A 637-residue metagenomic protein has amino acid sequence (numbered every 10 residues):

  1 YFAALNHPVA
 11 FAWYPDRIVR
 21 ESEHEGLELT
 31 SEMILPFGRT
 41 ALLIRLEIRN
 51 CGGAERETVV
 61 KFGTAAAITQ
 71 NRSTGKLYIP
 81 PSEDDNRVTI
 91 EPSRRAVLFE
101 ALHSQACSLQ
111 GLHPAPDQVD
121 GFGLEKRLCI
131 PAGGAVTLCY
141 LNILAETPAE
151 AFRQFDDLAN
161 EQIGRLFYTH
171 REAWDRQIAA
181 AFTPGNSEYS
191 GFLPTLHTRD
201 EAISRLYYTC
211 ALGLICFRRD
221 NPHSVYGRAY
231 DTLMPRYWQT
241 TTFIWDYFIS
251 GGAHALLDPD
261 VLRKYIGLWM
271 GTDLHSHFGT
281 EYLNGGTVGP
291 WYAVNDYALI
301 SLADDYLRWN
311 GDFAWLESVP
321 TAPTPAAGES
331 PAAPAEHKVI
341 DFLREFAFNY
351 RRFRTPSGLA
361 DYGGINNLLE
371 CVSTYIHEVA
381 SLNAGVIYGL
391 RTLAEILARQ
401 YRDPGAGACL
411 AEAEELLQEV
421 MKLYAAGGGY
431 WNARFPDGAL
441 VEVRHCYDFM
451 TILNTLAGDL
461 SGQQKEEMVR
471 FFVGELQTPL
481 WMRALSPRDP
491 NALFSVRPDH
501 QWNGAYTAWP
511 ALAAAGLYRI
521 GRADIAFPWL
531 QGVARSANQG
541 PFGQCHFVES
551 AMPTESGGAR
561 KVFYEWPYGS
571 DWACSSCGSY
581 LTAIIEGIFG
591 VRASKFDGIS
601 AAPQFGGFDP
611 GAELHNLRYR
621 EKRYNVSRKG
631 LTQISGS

Functional and structural regions predicted by a protein language model:
F2-E32, L512, G516-S637: Non-catalytic C-terminal accessory modules of carbohydrate-active enzymes
P8, E32-I34, L128, A439 (+2 more regions): Outer-membrane beta-barrel proteins
E28-L29, I34-T240, F313-F348, L397-R399 (+1 more regions): Acidic/polar, glycine-enriched structural segments that form the non-catalytic walls/loops of the carbohydrate-binding
N50, T240-L359, A380-I387, G504-A514 (+4 more regions): Aromatic-rich carbohydrate-recognition surfaces in CAZymes
P194-S204, N221-H223, H254-G267, L307-R344 (+5 more regions): Structural helix-adjacent loops and short alpha-helical linkers that scaffold large soluble proteins
H197-T241, K264-N284, I340, R344-H377 (+3 more regions): Extended glycan-interaction surfaces of carbohydrate-active proteins
T242, T374-Y388, G405-A408, E412 (+2 more regions): Short, contiguous, pocket-lining structural segments that sit at or immediately flank catalytic/ligand-binding sites
G251, R391-A394, I452, A514: Amphipathic alpha-helical segments within well-ordered protein domains
